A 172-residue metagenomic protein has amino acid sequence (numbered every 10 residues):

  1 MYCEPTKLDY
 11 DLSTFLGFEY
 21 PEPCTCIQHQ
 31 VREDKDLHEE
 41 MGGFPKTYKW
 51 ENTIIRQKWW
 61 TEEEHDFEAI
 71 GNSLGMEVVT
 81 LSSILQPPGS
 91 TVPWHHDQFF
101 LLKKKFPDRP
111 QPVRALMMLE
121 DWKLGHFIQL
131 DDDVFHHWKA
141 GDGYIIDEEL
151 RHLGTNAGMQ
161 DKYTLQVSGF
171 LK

Functional and structural regions predicted by a protein language model:
M1-C3, P112-R114, T164: Intrinsic-disorder/low-complexity, polar/charged segments enriched in Ser/Thr/Lys/Arg/Asp/Glu/Gln
M1-S83: Non-heme Fe(II)/2-oxoglutarate
K7, K35, K46-K49, K58 (+5 more regions): Context-gated lysine
Q30-R32, D97, S168: Compositionally biased, intrinsically disordered low-complexity segments enriched in polar/proline residues
E68-I145: Catalytic core of non-heme Fe(II) oxygenases with the double-stranded beta-helix
G125-K172: Catalytic core of Fe(II)/2-oxoglutarate
